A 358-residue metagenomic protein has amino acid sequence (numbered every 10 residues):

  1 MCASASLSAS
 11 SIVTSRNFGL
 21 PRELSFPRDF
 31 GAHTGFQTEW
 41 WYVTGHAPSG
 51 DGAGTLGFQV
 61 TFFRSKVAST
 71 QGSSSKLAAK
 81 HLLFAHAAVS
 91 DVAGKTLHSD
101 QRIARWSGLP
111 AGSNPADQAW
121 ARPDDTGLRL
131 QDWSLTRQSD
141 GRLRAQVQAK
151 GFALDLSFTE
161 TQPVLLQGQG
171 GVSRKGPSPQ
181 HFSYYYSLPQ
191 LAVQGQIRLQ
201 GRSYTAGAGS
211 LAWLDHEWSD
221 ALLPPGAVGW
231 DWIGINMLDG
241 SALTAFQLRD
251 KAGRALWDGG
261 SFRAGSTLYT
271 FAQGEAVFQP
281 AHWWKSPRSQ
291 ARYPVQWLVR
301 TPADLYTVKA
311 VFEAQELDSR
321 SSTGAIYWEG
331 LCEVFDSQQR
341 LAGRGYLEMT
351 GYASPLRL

Functional and structural regions predicted by a protein language model:
M1-A3: N-terminal secretory signal peptides and thylakoid transit peptides that target proteins across membranes
A5-L358: Structured soluble/peripheral alpha/beta segments that form catalytic or ligand/cofactor-binding pockets
